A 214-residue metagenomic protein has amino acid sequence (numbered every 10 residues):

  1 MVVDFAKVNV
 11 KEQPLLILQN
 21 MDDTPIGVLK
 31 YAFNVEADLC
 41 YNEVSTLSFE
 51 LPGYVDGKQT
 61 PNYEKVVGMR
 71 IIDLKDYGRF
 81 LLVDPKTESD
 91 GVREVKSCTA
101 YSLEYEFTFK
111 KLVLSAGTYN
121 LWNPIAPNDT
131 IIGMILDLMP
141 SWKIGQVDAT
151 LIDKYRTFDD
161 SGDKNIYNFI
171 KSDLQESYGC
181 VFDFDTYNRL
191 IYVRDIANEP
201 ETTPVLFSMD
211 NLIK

Functional and structural regions predicted by a protein language model:
M1-Y63, T99-F107, S115, P124: Juxtamembrane "anchor/assembly" segments of surface/extracellular structural proteins
G27-N34, R79-P85, I131, T202-L212: Short amphipathic beta-strand/extended segments with alternating polar/hydrophobic composition
V35-D38, D84-S89, D160: Catalytic micro-motifs at enzyme active sites that drive phosphoryl/nucleotidyl and oxygen chemistry
F49, L82, A100, D173-L174: Buried hydrophobic packing residues in well-ordered domains
Y54-D56, P85-E88, G179-C180: Short beta-turn/strand-loop junction motif enriched in small, turn-promoting residues
Q59-D73: Short coil-to-beta transition motif at edge beta-strands of beta-rich domains
M69-Y101, D183-D185: Short beta-strand and beta-hairpin "edge-sheet" elements
V95, Y101-K214: Charged- and aromatic-enriched interaction segments used to assemble and dock large macromolecular complexes
